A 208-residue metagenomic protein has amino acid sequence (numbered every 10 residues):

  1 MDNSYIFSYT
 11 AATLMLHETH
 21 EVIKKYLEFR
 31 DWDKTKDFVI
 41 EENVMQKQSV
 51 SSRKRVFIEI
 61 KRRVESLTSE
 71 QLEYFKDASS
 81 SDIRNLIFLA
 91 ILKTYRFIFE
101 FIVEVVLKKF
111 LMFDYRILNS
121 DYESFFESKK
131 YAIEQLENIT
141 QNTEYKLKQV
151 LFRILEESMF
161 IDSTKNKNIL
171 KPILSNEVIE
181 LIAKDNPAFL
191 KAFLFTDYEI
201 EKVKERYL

Functional and structural regions predicted by a protein language model:
M1-N85: Eukaryotic partner-binding/assembly regions in large regulatory complexes
Y9-A12, L16-F29, I91-L92, R96 (+2 more regions): Leucine-rich, amphipathic alpha-helical/linker segments
R30, D114-I117: Short capping segments at the starts of secondary-structure elements
R63-S66, E104, K108, S128-A132 (+2 more regions): Amphipathic alpha-helical interaction surfaces
S69-E73, F110-Y115, I133-L136: Short, solvent-exposed secondary-structure capping/transition elements
L86-L89, K93-Y115: Positively charged, polyanion-binding regions of nucleic-acid-associated proteins
L118-A132: DNA-recognition alpha helix
E137-L208: Accessory, usually C-terminal, subdomains that scaffold auxiliary metal cofactors
